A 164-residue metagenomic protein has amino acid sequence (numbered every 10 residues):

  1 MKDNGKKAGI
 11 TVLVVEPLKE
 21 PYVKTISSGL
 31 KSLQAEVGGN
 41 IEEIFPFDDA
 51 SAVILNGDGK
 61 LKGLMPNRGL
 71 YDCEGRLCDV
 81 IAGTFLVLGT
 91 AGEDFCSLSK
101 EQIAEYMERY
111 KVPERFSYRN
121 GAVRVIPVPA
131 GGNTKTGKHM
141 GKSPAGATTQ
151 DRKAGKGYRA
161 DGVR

Functional and structural regions predicted by a protein language model:
M1-S32: Short, surface-exposed beta-strand/turn modules with glycine/proline-rich turns and flanking aromatic residues
I41: Short, surface-exposed polybasic-aromatic patches that bind anionic ligands, especially phosphate groups
F45: Catalytic phosphate/metal-binding cores of nucleic-acid and nucleotide-processing enzymes, i.e., regions that mediate
D49-C73: Short, structured protein-protein interaction patches enriched in aromatics and acidic/basic residues, typified by
L77-G89, S99: Helix-rich interaction surfaces within compact, conserved domain-sized segments that mediate assembly or partner
C96-N133, G137: Extended coiled-coil/helical scaffolds and adjacent low-complexity linkers that mediate multimerization and adaptor
K135-R164: Non-Sec secretion/translocation targeting segments of pathogen effectors
